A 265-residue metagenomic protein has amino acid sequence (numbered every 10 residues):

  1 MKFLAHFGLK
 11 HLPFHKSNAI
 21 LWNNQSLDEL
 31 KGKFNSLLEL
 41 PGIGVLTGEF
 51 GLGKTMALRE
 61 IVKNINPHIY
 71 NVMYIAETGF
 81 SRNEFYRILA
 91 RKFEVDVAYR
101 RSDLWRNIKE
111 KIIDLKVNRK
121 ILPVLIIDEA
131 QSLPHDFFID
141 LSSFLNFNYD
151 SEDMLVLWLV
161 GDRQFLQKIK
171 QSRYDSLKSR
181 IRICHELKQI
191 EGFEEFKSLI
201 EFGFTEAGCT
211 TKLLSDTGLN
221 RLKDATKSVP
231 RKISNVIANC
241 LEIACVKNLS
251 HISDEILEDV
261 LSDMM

Functional and structural regions predicted by a protein language model:
M1-P41, E258, S262: A short, basic N-terminal segment
K2-L9, R59, M154, S176 (+2 more regions): C-terminal alpha-helical "lid" subdomain
K10-F14, Y70-V72, F80-Y99: Conserved NTP-binding/hydrolysis module of P-loop NTPases
E39-E60: Walker A/P-loop nucleotide-binding motif
I43, I113, R119-L159, Q171-S172: Conserved Walker B catalytic segment
G44, P67-E77: Conserved catalytic segments around the Walker B and adjacent sensor/switch elements of P-loop NTPase domains
V62-I65, F165-R180: Short regulatory helix/loop adjacent to the ATP-binding pocket of P-loop NTPases
I75-T78, K168-S172, R182-E195: Conserved AAA+ ATPase "SRH/arginine-finger" region at the nucleotide-binding site
